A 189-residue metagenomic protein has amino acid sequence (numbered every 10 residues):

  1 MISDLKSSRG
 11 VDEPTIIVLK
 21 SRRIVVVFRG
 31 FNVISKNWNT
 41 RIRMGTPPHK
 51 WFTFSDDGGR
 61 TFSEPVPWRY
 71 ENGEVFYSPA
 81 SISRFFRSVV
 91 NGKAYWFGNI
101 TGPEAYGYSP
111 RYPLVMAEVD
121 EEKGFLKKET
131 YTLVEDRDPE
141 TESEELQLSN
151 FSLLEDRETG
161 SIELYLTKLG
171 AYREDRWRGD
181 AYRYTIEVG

Functional and structural regions predicted by a protein language model:
M1-G189: Asp-box/BNR beta-propeller blade signature and adjacent active/binding-site loops in extracellular glycan-interacting
